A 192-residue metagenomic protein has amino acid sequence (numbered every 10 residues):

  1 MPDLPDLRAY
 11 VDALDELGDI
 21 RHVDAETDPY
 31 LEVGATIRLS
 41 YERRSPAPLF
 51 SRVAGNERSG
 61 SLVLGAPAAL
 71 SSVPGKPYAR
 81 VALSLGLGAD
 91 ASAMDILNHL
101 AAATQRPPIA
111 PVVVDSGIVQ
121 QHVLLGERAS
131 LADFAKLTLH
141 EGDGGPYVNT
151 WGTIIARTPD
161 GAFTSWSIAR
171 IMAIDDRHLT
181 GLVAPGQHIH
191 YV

Functional and structural regions predicted by a protein language model:
M1-V192: Extended, highly charged
